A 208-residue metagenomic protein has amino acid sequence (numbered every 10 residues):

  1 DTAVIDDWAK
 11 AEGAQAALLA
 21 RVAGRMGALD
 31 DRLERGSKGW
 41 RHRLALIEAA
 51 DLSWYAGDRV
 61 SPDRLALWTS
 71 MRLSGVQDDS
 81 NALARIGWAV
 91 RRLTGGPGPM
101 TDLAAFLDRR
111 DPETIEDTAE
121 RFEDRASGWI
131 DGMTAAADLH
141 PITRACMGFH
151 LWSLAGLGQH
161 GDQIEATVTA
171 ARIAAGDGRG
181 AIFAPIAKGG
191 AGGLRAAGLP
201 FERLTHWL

Functional and structural regions predicted by a protein language model:
D1-L208: FIC/Doc superfamily catalytic core
